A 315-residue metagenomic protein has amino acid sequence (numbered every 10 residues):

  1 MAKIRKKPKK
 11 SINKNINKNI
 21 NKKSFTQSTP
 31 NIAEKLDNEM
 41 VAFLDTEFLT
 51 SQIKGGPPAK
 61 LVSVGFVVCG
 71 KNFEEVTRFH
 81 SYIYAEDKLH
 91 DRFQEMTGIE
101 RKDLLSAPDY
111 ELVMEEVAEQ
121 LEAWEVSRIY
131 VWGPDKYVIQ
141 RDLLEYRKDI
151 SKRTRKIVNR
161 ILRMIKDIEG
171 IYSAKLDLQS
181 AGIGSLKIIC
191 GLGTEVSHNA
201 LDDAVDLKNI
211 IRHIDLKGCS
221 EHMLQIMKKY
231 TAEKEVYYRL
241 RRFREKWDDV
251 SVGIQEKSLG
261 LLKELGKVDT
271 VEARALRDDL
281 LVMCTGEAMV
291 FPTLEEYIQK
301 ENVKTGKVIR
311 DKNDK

Functional and structural regions predicted by a protein language model:
M1-P57, C69-T77, K102-K315: DEDD superfamily 3′-5′ metal-dependent exonuclease/proofreading module
K60-V62: Short coil-to-beta strand junction motifs in C2/discoidin
V64-V68: Short beta-strand scaffold segments in enzyme catalytic cores
F73-T97, R101: Short, surface-exposed acidic-centric catalytic microdomains
